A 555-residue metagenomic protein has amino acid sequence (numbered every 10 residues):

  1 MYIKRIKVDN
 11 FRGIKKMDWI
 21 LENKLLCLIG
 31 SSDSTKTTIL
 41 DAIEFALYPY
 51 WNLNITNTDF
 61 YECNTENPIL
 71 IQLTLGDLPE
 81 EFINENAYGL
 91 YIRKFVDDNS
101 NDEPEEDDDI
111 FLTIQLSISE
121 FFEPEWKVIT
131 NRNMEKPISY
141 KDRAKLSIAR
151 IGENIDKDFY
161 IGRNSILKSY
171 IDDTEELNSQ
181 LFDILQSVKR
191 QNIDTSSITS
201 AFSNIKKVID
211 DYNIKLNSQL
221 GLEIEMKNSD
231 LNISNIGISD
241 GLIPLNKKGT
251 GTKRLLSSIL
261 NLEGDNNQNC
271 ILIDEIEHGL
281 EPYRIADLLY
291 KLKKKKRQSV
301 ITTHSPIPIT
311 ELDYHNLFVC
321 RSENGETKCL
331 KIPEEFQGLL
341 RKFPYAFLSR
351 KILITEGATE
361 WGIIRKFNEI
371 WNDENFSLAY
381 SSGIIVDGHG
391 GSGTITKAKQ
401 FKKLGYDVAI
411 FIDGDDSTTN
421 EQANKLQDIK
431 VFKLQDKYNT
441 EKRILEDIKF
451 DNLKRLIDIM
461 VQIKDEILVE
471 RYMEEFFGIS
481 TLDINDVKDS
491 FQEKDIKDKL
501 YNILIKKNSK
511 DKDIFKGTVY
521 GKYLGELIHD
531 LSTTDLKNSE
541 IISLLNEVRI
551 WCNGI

Functional and structural regions predicted by a protein language model:
M1-Y48, N232-A346, G362-K366, I550-G554: Switch/communication elements of ASCE P-loop NTPase nucleotide-binding domains
I20, S31, E62-N67, E105-D109 (+5 more regions): Conserved catalytic network of the ASCE P-loop NTPase/AAA+ motor domain
L40-D108: Conserved P-loop NTP-binding catalytic core
E66-I71, I110-L112, R143-I148, N267-Q268 (+6 more regions): Short glycine-/polar-rich loops that comprise or flank the Walker A/P-loop and associated switch/sensor motifs
A87-E176: A sensor for short, sequence-defined functional sites
K136-K206, I444-M460: Coupling/switch segment of ABC-type P-loop NTPase heads
I166-L256, L260-C270, T419-N420: Extended helical coiled-coil dimerization/tether regions that scaffold and oligomerize large DNA-maintenance assemblies
F347-L353, T359-I555: Acidic, Mg2+-coordinating catalytic modules of nucleic-acid enzymes
